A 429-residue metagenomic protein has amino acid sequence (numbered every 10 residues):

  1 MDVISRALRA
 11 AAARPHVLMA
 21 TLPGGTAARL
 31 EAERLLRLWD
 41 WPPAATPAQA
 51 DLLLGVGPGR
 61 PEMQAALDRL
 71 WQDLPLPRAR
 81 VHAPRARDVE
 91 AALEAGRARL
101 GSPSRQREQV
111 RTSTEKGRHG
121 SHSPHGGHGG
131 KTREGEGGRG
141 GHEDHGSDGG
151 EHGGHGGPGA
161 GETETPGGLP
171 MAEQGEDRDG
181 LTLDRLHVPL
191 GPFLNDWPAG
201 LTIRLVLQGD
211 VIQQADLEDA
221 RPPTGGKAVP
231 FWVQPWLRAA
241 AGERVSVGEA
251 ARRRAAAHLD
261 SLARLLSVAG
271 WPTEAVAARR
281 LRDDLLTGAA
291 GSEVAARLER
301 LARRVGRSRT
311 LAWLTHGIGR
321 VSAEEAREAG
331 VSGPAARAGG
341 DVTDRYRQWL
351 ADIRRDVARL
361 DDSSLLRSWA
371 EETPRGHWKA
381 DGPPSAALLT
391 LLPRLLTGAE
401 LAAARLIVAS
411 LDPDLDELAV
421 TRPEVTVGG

Functional and structural regions predicted by a protein language model:
D2: Iron-sulfur-cluster electron-transfer modules
S5-R107: Cofactor-cradling patches in redox/metallo enzymes
E90-L93, R97-G429: Metal/cofactor-centered catalytic core regions of large enzymes
